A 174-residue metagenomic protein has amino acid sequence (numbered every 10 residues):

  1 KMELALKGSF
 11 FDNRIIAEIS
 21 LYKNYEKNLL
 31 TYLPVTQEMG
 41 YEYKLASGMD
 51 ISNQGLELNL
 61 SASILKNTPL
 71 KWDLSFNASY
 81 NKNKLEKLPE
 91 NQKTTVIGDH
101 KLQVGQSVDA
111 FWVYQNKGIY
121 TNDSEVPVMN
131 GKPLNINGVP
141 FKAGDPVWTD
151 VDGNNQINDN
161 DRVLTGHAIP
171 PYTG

Functional and structural regions predicted by a protein language model:
K1-G174: Outer/extracellular conduits and scaffolds centered on Gram-negative outer-membrane beta-barrels
